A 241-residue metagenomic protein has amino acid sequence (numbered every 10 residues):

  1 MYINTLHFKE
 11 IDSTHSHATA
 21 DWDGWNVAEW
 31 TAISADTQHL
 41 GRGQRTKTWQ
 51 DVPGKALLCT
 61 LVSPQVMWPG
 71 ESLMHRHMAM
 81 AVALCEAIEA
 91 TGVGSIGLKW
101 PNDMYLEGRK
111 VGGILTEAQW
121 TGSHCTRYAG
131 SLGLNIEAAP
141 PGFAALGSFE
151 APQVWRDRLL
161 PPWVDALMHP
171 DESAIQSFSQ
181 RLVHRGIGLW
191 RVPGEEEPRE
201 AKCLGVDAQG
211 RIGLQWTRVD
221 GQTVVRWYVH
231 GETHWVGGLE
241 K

Functional and structural regions predicted by a protein language model:
M1-T91, Q119, V206, V224-R226 (+1 more regions): N-terminal lobe of the biotin/lipoate ligase/transferase fold
N4-T5, W30-A32, L57, G97 (+2 more regions): Structural motif
T14, C59, D103, G133 (+2 more regions): Residue-level signal for inorganic ion chemistry
S34-D36, T60, K99, L115-E117 (+1 more regions): Short beta-strand segments
M80-S123, G133: Acidic (Asp/Glu) carboxylate-rich active-site/surface patches
S123-Q153: Short, acidic (Asp/Glu-rich) active-site segment that either coordinates a divalent metal cofactor
F149-E200, L204, G237-K241: Conserved, helical-rich catalytic subdomain that frames metal- and/or nucleotide-binding sites in enzyme alpha/beta
I212-T217: SH3/SH3-like beta-barrel fold
